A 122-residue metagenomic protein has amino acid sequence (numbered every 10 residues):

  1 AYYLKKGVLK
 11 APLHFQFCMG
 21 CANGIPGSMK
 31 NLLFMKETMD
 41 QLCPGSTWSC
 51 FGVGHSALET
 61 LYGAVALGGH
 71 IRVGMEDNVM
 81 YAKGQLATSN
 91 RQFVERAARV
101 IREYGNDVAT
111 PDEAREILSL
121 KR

Functional and structural regions predicted by a protein language model:
A1-M75, A87: Catalytic alpha/beta core domains of metabolic enzymes, predominantly
K10-P12, Y104-E113: Flexible, glycine/charged-enriched surface loops at secondary-structure junctions
E37-T38, E113-L118: Substrate-binding groove of N-acetylhexosamine-processing glycoside hydrolases
L42-G45, V100-D107: A structural motif corresponding to the C-terminal end of an alpha-helix and its immediate exit/capping segment
A64, A97, A114: Conserved, mostly hydrophobic/aromatic
A82-Y104: C-terminal helical cap(s) of enzyme catalytic domains, especially alpha/beta-barrels
V94, A98, I117-R122: Acidic/aromatic/glycine-rich contiguous surface patches that form carbohydrate-binding/processing clefts and analogous
